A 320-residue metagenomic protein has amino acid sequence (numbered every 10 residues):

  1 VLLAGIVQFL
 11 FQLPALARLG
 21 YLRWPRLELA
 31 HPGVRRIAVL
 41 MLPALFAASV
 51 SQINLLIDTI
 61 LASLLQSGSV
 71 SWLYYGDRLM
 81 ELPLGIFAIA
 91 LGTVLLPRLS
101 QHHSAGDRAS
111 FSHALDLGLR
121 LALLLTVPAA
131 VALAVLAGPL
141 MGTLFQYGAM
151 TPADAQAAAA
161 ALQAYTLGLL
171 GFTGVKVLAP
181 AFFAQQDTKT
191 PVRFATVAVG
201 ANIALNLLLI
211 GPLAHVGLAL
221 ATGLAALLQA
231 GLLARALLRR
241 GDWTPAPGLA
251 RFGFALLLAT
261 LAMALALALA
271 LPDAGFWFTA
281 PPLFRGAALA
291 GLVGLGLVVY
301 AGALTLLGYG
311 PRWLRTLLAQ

Functional and structural regions predicted by a protein language model:
V1-Q320: Membrane-embedded alpha-helical bundles of multi-pass transporters/translocases, especially carrier/permease families
